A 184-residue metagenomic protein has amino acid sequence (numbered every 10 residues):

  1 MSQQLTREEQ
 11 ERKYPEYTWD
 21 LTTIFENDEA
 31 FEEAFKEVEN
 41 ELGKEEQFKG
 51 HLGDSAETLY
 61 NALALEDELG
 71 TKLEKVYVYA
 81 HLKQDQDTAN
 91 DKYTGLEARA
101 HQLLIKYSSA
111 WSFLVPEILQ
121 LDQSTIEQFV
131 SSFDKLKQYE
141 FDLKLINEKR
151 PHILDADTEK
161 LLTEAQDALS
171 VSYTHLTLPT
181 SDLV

Functional and structural regions predicted by a protein language model:
M1-S181: A well-structured
